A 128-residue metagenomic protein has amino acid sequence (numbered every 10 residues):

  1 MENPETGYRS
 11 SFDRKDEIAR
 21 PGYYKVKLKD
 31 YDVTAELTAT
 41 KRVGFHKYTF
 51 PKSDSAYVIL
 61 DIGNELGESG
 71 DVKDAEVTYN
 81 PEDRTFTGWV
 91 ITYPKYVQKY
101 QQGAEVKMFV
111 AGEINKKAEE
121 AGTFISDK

Functional and structural regions predicted by a protein language model:
M1-K128: Beta-sandwich/jelly-roll carbohydrate-recognition scaffolds of carbohydrate-active enzymes
